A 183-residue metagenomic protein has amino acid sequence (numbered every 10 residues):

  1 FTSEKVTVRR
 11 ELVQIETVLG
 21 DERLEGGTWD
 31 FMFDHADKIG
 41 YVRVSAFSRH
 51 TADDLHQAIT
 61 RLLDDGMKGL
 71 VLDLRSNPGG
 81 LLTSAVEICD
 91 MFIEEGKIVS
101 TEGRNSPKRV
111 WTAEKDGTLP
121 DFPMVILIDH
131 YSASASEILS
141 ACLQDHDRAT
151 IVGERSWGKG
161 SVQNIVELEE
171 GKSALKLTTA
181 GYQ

Functional and structural regions predicted by a protein language model:
F1-K172: Cleft-lining beta-strand/loop regions that shape enzyme active-site pockets
L177-T179: Catalytic alpha/beta core domains of metabolic enzymes, predominantly
